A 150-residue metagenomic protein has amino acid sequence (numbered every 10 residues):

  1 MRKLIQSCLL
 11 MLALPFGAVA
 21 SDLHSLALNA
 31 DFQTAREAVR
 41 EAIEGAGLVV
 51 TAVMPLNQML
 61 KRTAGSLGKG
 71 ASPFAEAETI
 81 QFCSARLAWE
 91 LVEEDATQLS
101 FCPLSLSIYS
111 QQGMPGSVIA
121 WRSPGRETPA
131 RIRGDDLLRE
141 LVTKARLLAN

Functional and structural regions predicted by a protein language model:
M1-L4: Positively charged n-region of N-terminal signal peptides that target proteins for export
S7-P15: Bacterial N-terminal signal peptides
V19-G47, A52-M54: Terminal, regulation- and interaction-focused segments at domain boundaries
L28-R36, V53, G70-P73, E127 (+1 more regions): Solvent-exposed, acidic/flexible segments
V39, A46-V50, A64, V142-A149: Sec/Tat-exported extracytoplasmic proteins
P55-F101: Compact, glycine-rich, soluble single-domain proteins
F101-T128: Beta-strand/loop substructures that line and gate deep hydrophobic ligand-binding cavities in soluble
I119-N150: C-terminal partner/receptor-binding element of secreted or periplasmic proteins
